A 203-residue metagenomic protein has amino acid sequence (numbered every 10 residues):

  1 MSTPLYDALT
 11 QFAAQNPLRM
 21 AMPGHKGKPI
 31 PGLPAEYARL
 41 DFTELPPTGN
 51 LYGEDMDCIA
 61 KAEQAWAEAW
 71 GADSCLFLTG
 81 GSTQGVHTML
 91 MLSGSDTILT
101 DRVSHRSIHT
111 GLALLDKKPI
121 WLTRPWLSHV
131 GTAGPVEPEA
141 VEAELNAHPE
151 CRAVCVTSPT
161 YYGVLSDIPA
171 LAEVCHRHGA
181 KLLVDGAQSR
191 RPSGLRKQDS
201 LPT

Functional and structural regions predicted by a protein language model:
M1-D57: N-terminal "arm"/small-domain region of PLP-dependent enzymes with the aminotransferase-like
S2-A14, G32-P34, E54, E68-A72 (+1 more regions): Conserved PLP-enzyme active-site core in the AAT-like
G49-Y52, E63, V103: Flexible, gly/proline-biased loop segments at the beginnings of proteins or at boundaries between secondary-structure
K61-E68: PLP-dependent amino-acid enzyme catalytic core
L78-T79: Extracellular-facing segments of soluble proteins and assemblies that are Gly/Ser/Thr-biased and enriched in aromatics
